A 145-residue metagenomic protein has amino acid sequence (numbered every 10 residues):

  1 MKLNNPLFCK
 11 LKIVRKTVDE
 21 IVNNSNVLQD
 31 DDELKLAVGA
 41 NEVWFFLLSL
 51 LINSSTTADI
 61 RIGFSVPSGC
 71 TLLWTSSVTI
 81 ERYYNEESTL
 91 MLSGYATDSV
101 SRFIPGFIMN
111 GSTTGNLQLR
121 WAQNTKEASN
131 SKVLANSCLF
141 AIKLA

Functional and structural regions predicted by a protein language model:
M1-K2, F45, M109: Surface-exposed receptor/substrate recognition regions of extracellular proteins
M1-Q29, N130-V133, C138-A145: Glycine-rich, low-complexity segments
K12-V14, W44, I62, I104 (+1 more regions): A broad, low-specificity signal marking well-ordered, structured residues that form hydrophobic/aromatic
V18-V43, L51-L73, Y95-V100, T125-K132: Surface-exposed ligand/attachment interfaces on beta-rich extracellular proteins
K35-A37, L51, F107-I108, F140-I142: Generic structural detector for well-ordered beta-strands
W44-L50, G115-A122: Extracellular beta-strand-rich recognition modules
S55-N110, I142-A145: Terminal beta-strand-rich extracellular "head" domains that mediate receptor/glycan or other ligand binding
M109-T113, A122-E127: Mixed-charge, glycine-accented linear interaction segment located at domain edges/termini
